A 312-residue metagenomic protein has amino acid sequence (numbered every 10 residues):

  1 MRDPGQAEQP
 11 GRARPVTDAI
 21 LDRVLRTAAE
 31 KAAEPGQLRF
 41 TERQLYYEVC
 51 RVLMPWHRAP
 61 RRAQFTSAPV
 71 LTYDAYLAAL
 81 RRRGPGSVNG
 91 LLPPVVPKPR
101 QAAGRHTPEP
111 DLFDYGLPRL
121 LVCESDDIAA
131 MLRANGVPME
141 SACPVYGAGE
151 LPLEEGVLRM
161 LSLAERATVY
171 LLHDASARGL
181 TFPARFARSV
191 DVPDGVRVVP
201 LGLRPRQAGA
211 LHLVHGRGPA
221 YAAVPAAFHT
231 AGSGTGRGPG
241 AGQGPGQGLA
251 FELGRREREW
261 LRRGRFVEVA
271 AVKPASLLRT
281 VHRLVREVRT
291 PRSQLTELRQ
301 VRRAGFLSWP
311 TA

Functional and structural regions predicted by a protein language model:
M1-T168, A177-A312: Nucleic-acid enzyme cleavage-core boundary/entry regions
